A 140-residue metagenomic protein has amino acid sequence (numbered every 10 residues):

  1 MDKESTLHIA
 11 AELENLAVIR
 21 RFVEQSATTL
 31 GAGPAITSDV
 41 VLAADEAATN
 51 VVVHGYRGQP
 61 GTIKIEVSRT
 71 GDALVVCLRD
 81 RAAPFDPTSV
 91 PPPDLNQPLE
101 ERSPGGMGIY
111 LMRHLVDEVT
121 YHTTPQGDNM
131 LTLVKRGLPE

Functional and structural regions predicted by a protein language model:
M1-T6, V52-E140: Conserved beta-strand-loop-beta-strand hairpin that lines the nucleotide-binding pocket of ATP/GTP-utilizing enzymes
T6-V18: STAS-typified acidic loop motif
I9-A10, P34, R69: N-terminal hydrophobic alpha-helix used for membrane targeting or insertion
A17, V23-D45, T49, E101-S103: Conserved short strand/loop->alpha-helix "switch" segment adjacent to the catalytic nucleotide/phosphoryl-transfer site
